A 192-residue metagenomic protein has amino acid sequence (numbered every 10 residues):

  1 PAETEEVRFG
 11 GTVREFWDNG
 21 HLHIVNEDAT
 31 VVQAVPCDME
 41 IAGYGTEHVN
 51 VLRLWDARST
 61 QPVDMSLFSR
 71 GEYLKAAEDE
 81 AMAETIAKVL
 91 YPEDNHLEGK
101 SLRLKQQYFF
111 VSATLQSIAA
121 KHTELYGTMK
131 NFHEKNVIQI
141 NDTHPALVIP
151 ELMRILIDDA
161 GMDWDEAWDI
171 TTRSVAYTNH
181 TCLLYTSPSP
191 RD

Functional and structural regions predicted by a protein language model:
P1-F9, R14-W17, G45, T60 (+3 more regions): Conserved internal helical-beta-strand scaffold that buttresses enzyme catalytic cores
A2-V49: Extended, Lys/Arg-enriched charged tracts that mediate electrostatic binding to polyanionic substrates
T46-V137, L147: Function-dense linear segments that define catalytic or interfacial modules in macromolecule-processing proteins
V51-R53, K135-I138, W164-D169, R173: Beta-sheet entry/capping signal
S112-Q116, E151-D159: Alpha-helical support elements that line or immediately flank enzyme active sites and cofactor-binding pockets
K121-H133, L156-D169, Y177, T181: Secondary-structure transition/capping motifs at alpha-helix termini and the adjoining loop/turn into the next element
Q139-E151, S174-T178: Core structural elements
Y185-D192: Conserved small/polar residues in nucleotide/adenosyl-binding loops
